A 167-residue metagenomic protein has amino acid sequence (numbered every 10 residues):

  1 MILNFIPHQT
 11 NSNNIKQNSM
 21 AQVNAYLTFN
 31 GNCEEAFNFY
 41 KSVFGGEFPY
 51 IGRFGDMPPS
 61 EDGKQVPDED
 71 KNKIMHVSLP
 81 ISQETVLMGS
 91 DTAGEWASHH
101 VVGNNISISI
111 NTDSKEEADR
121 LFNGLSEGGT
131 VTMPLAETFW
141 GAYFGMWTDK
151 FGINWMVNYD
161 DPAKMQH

Functional and structural regions predicted by a protein language model:
I2-M133, M146-H167: Glyoxalase I/VOC metalloenzyme domain signal
K73, F139-A142: Short, small/polar residue-rich loop motifs at catalytic or cofactor-binding pockets
P134-T138: Acidic interhelical loop/turn segments
